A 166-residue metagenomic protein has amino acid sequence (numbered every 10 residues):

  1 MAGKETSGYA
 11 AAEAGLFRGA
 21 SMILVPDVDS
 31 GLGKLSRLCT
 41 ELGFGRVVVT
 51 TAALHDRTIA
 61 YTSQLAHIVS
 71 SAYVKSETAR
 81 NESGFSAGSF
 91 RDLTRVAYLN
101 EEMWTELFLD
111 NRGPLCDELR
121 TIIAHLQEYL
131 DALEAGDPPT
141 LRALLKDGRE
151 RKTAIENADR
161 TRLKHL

Functional and structural regions predicted by a protein language model:
M1-V47, D56-I59: Rossmann-fold dinucleotide-binding core
K34-L38, R57, Q64, D92 (+1 more regions): Non-catalytic alpha-helical scaffold/packing segments enriched in small hydrophobic residues
T50: Conserved FAD/dinucleotide-binding core of flavoprotein oxidoreductases
T58-R95: Substrate/ligand-engaging "lid" and interaction regions
N81-K152: Interdomain hinge/lid region at the active-site interface of Rossmann-like NAD(P)-dependent oxidoreductases
T153-L166: Long, positively charged, glycine-interspersed low-complexity recognition regions
